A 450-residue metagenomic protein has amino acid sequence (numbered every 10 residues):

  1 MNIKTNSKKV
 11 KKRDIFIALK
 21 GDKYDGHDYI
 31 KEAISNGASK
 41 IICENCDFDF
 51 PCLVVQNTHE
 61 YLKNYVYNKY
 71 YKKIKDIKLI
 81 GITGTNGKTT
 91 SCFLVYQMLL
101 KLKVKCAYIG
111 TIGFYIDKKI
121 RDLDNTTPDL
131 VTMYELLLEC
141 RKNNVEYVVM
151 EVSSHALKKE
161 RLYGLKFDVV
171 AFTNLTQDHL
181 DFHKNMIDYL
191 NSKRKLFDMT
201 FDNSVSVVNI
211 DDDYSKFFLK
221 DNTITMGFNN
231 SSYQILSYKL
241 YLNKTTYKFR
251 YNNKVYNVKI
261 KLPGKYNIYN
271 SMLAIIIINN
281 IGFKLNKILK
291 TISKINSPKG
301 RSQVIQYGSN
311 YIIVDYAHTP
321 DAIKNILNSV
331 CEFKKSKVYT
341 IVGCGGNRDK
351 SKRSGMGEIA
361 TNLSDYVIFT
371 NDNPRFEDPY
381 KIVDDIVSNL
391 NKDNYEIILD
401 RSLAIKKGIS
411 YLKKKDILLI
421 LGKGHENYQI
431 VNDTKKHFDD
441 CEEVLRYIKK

Functional and structural regions predicted by a protein language model:
M1-T83, T90-K103, A107, Y241 (+3 more regions): Short, basic phosphate-binding NTP loop
K8-I15, G21-D28, A38, F50 (+2 more regions): ATP-dependent carboxylate-amine ligase
G26-S39, C52-Y61, D168-N174, N191-R194 (+3 more regions): A short, gly/pro- and small-residue-rich
G26-Y29, I34, P51-C52, N64 (+9 more regions): Short glycine-/acidic-enriched loop or helix-start segments at secondary-structure transitions that form or flank
I42, L79, T83, V149 (+7 more regions): Generic enzyme active-site microenvironment
C43-F50, I77, N143, K158 (+3 more regions): Acidic, Mg2+-coordinating active-site environments of NTP-dependent enzymes
E44, T85, T111, N209 (+4 more regions): Cofactor-binding loop segments of dinucleotide-utilizing enzymes, especially the Rossmann-like FAD- and NAD(P)+-binding
Y61-I210, Y214-N222, M272, N279 (+1 more regions): Phosphate-binding loop of NTP-binding sites
